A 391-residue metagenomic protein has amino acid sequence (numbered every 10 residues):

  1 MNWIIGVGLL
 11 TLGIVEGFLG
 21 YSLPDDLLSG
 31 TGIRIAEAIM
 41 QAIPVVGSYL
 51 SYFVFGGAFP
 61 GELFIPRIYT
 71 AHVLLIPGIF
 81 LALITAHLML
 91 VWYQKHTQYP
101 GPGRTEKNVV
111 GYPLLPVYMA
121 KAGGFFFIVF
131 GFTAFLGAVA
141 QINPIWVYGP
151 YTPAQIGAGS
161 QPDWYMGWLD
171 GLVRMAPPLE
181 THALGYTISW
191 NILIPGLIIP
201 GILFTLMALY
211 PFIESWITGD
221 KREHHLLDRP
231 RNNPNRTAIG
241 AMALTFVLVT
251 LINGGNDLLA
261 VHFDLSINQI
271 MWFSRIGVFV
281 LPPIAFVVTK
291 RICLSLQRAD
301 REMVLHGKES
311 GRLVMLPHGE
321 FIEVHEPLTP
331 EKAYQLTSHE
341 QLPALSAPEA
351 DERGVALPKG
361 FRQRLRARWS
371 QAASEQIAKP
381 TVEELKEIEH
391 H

Functional and structural regions predicted by a protein language model:
M1-I65, Y69-P100: Transmembrane-helix bundle segments that line or gate the permeation/cavity pathway in multi-pass membrane proteins
M1-L10, D25, Y69-G78, Y112-G131 (+2 more regions): Alpha-helical transmembrane segments and their helix-start/interface "positive-inside/aromatic belt" motifs in integral
G20-G30, L88-P100, F135-Y151, L209-R222 (+2 more regions): Juxtamembrane/interface segments at transmembrane-helix termini
I33, E37-M40, H96-L115, G149-P162 (+1 more regions): Juxtamembrane inter-helical linkers in multi-pass membrane proteins
I33-G61, T152-T181: Extracytosolic (periplasmic/ER-lumenal) interhelical loops and adjacent juxtamembrane/interface segments of multi-pass
G57-I79, M175-G201: Individual transmembrane alpha-helix segments
I202, I213-D228, P234-V324: Contiguous transmembrane helix-bundle modules in multi-pass membrane proteins
G307-H391: Long, low-complexity, intrinsically disordered cytosolic termini of multi-pass membrane proteins
